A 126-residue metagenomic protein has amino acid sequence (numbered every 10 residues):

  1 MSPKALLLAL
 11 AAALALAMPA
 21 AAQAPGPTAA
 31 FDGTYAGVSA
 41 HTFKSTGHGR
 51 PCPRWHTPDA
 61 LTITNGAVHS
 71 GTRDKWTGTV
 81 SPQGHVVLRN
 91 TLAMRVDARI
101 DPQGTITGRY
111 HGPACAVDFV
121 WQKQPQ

Functional and structural regions predicted by a protein language model:
M1-L8: Bacterial N-terminal signal peptides that target proteins for export
A9-A17: Bacterial N-terminal signal peptides
M18-A22: Sec/Tat signal peptide C-region and signal peptidase I cleavage site
A24-D101, T107-D118: Central antiparallel beta-sheet cores of small beta-barrel/beta-sandwich binding domains
V117-Q126: Short, low-complexity, Pro/Ser/Thr/Gly-rich segments in the mature regions of secreted, periplasmic
